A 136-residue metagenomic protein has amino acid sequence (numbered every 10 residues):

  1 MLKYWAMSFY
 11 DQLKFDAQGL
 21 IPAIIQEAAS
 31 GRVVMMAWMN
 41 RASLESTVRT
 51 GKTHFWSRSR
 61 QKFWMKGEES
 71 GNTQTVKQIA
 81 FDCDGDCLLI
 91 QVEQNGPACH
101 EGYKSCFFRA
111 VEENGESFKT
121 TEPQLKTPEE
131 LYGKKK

Functional and structural regions predicted by a protein language model:
L2-L20, A28-A29, V33-V34, M39-K136: C-terminal binding/interaction regions
A23: Arg/Lys-rich, positively charged N-terminal/basic patches that mediate binding to nucleic acids
